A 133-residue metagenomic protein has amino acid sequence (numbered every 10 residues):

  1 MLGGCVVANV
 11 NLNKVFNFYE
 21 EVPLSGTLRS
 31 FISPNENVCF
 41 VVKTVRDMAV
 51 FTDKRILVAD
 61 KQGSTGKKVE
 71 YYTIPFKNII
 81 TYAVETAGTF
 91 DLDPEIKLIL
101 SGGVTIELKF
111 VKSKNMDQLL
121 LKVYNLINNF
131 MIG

Functional and structural regions predicted by a protein language model:
M1-L2, S64: Intrinsically disordered, low-complexity segments enriched in small/polar residues
L2-A49, S113, F130-G133: Anionic N-terminal interaction surfaces
L12-V15, Y72, N78, L120: A general marker of short, structured functional hotspots
I32-M48, T52-V104: Phosphoinositide-binding peripheral membrane targeting modules
L100-L119: Canonical phosphoinositide-binding patch of PH/PH-like domains
N115-G133: Pleckstrin homology
